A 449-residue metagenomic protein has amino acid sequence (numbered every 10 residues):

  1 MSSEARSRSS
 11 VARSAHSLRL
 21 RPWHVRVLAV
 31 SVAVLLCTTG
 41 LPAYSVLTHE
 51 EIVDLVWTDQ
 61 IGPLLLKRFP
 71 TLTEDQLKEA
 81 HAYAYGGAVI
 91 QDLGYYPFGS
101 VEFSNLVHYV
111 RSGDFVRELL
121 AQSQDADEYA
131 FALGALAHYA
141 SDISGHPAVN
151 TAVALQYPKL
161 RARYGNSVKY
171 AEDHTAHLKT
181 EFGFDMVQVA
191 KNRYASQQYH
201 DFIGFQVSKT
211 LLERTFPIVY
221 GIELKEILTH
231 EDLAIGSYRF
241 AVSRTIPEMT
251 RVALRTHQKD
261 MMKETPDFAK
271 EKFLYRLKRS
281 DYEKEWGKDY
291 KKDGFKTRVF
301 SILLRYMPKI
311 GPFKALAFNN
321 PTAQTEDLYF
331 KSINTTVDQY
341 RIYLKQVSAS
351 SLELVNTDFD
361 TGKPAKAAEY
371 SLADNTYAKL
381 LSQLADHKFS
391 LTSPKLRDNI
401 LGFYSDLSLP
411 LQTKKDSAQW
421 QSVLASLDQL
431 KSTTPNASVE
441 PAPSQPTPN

Functional and structural regions predicted by a protein language model:
M1-P22: N-terminal secretory signal peptides that target proteins for export/translocation
R26-T38: Bacterial N-terminal signal peptides
V27, P247-R255: Short, low-complexity Pro/Thr/Gly
L41-A130, I143-K225, R255-D260, E271-N449: N-terminal, motif-rich segments that launch catalysis or mediate targeting to/interaction with membranes, typified by
A135, Y139-I143: Catalytic glutamate of the conserved HExxH
A137, T250, T265-P266: Mature extracellular/secreted ectodomains of secretory-pathway proteins
K225-L233: Ordered core of a single globular domain
I235-T245: Eukaryote-specific, cytoplasm-facing alpha-helical/coiled-coil scaffolding segments in long proteins
